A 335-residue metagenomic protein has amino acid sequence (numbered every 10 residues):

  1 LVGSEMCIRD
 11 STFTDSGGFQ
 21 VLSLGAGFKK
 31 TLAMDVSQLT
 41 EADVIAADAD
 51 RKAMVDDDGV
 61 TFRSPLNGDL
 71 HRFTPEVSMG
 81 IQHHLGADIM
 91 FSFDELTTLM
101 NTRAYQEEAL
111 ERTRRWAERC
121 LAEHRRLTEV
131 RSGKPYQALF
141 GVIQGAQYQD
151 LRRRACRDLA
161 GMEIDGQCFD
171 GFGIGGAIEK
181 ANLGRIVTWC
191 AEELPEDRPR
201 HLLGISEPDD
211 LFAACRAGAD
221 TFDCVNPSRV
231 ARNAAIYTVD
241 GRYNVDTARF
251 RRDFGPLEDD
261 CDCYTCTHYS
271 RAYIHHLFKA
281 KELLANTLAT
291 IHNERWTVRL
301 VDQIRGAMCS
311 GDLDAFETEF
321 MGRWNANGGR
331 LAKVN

Functional and structural regions predicted by a protein language model:
L1-I8: Short, small-residue-biased leader/transition segments that mark boundaries at the very start of proteins
R9-S11, R198: A short helix->loop->beta-strand "cap" motif at the edges of active sites that frequently abuts
D15, Q82, G141, L159 (+3 more regions): Conserved, mostly hydrophobic/aromatic
G18-T113: Active-site-proximal, glycine-rich beta->alpha crossover segments in alpha/beta enzymes that shape flexible
F19-Q20, L96-T98, A146-Y148, E179 (+2 more regions): Short, solvent-exposed loop/turn segments at secondary-structure junctions
V77, I81, E108-R119, R154 (+3 more regions): A non-catalytic, amphipathic alpha-helix used as a structural packing/dimerization or gating element in enzyme scaffolds
H84, D94-N101, E258-N335: C-terminal extensions of enzymes
E111-R114, E123, L127-E129, K134-L257: Glycine-rich phosphate/ribose-binding loops and adjacent secondary-structure elements that form binding surfaces
